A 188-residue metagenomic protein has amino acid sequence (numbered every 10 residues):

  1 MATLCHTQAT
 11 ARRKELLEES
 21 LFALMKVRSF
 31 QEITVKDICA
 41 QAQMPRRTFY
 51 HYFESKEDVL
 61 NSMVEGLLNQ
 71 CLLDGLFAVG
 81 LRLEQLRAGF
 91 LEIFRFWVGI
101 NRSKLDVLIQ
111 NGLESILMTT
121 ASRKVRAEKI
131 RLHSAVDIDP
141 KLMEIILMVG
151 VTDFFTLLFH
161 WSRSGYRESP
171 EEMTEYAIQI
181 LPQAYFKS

Functional and structural regions predicted by a protein language model:
M1-R28, E32, D37, Q41: Basic, helix-initiating cap at the start of DNA-binding domains
A23-F30, D74, I100-N101, A184: Basic, amphipathic alpha-helical hairpins
T34-V35, M63-L72: Short, basic, alpha-helical segments at the C-terminal edge of helix-turn-helix-like DNA-binding modules
Q43-F53: Short hydrophobic/aromatic patch on the recognition helix
E57-L60: A secondary-structure capping/hinge motif
G75-S103: Hydrophobic alpha-helical connector segments
A88, Q110-D137, K141-T156, F186: Amphipathic alpha-helical packing segments from all-alpha helical-bundle domains
H160-S188: C-terminal peripheral helix-coil segments that are non-catalytic and often amphipathic
